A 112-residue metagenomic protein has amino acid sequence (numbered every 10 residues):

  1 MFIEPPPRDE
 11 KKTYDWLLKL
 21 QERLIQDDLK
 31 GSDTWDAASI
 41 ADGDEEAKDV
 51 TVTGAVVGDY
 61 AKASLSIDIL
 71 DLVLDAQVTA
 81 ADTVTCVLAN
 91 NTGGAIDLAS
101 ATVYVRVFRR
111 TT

Functional and structural regions predicted by a protein language model:
I3, T13-A55, G94-T112: Extracellular receptor-binding modules and their adjoining Ser/Thr/Gly/Asp/Asn-rich linkers
E10: C-terminal active-site-capping segments
E46, V78-T85: Ser/Thr- and Asn-enriched, surface-exposed coil loops between beta-strands
G58-I67: Change to "...patches in solvent-exposed regions of secreted, membrane-anchored, or virion-exposed structural
A61, V84-V87, Y104: Short Gly/Ser/Thr-biased coil->beta-strand turn/linker motifs that build repetitive extracellular beta-solenoid/fiber
S66-L70, T112: Change "in extracellular beta-sheet-rich domains … of secreted and cell-surface proteins" to "in beta-sheet-rich domains
I69-T79: Low-complexity "stalk/linker" and mucin-like segments enriched in Ser/Thr/Pro/Ala/Gly
L88-T92: Asparagine-centered strand-capping/turn motif at beta-strand->loop junctions
